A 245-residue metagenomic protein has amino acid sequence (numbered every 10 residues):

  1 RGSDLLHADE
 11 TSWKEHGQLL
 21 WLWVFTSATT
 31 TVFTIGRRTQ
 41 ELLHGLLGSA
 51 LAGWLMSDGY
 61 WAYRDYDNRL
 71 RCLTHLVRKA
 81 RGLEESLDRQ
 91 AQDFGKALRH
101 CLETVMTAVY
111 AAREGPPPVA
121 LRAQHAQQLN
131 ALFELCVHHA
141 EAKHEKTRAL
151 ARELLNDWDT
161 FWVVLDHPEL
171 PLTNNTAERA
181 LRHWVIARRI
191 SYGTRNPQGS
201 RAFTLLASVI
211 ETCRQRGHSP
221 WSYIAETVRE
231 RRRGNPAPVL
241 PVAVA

Functional and structural regions predicted by a protein language model:
R1-A245: Catalytic center-proximal scaffold of phosphoryl-transfer enzymes
